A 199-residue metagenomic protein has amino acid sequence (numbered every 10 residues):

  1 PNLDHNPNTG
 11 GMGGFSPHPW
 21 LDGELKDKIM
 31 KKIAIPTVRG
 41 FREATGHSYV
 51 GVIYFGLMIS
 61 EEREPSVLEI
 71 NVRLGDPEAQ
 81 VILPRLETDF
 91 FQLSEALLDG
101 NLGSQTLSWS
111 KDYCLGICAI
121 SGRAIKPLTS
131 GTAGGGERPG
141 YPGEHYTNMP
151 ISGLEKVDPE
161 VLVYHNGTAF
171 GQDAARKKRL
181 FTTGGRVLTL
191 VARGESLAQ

Functional and structural regions predicted by a protein language model:
P1-I33, V72-L86: ATP-dependent carboxylate/phosphate-activation module, predominantly the ATP-grasp catalytic core and closely related
G14-P17, I117-A119, R186-G194: Short, well-ordered beta-strand elements within core beta-sheets of diverse protein domains
M30-I53, N71-D158: Active-site "cap" helix and flanking loop/linker of ATP-utilizing ligase/carboxylase catalytic domains
I53, S66-L68, R186: Protein kinase-like catalytic core scaffold
G56: Short, surface-exposed charged micro-motifs
I59-R63, S121-G122, Q172: Short acidic-glycine loop/turn motifs at beta-strand connectors
H145-T189: Generic long, charged, amphipathic alpha-helical segments
S196-A198: Short amphipathic alpha-helices within nucleic acid-binding modules
